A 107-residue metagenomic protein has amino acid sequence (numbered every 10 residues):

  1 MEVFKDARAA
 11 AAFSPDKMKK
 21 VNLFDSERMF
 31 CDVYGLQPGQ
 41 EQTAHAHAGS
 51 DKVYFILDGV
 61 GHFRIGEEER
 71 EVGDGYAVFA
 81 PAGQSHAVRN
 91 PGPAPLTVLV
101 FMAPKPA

Functional and structural regions predicted by a protein language model:
M1-M29, T43: A short, N-terminal "cap"/entry segment at the start of jelly-roll beta-barrel domains of the cupin/DSBH fold
M29, G49, E68, Q84 (+1 more regions): A generic "binding-loop/recognition-motif" signal
D32-H47: Conserved short histidine dyad/triad with adjacent acidic residue
E41-T43, H62, V78, A82-V88: Histidine-centered metal-chelating micro-motifs
G49-D51, F55-G61: Glycine- and acidic-residue-biased ligand/ion/polar-headgroup-sensing regions
E68-A82: Short acidic-glycine-tyrosine-enriched beta hairpin
A82-A107: Ligand-binding loop in jelly-roll beta-barrel domains
